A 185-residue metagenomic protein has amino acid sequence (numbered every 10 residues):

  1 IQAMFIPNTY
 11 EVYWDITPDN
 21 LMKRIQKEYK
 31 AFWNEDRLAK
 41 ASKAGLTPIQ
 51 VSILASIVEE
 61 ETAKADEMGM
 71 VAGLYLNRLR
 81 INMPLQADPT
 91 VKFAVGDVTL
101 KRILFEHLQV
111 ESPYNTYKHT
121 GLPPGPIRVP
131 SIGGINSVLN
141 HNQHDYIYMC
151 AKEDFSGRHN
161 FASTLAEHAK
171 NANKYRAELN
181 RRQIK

Functional and structural regions predicted by a protein language model:
I1-K185: Bacterial extracytoplasmic/cell-wall-associated proteins, especially those involved in peptidoglycan
